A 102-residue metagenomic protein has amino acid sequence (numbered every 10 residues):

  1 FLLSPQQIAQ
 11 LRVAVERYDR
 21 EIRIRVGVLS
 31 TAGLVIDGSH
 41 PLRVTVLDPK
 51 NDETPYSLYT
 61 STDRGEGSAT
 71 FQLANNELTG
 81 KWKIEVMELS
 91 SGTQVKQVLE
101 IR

Functional and structural regions predicted by a protein language model:
F1-T31: Beta-strand-rich domain onsets/edges
D19-E21, S39, T79-K81: Extracellular Ig-like/FN3 beta-sandwich strand-entry sites
R25-G27, T45, T70-Q72, E85-M87: Residue-level recognition of well-ordered beta-strand positions that form the cores of beta-sheet-rich folds across
V28-S57: Short flexible loop/turn segments that cap and initiate beta-strands
S57-L58, T93-R102: Edge beta-strands of extracellular beta-sandwich domains
D63-F71: Aromatic sugar-binding surface patches on proteins that engage polysaccharides or sugar-phosphate polymers
Q72-L78: Short, surface-exposed loop/turn segments at beta-strand-coil junctions that are enriched for proline with nearby
T79-S91: Short, aromatic- and glycine-rich surface loops/edge beta-strands on solvent-exposed regions
